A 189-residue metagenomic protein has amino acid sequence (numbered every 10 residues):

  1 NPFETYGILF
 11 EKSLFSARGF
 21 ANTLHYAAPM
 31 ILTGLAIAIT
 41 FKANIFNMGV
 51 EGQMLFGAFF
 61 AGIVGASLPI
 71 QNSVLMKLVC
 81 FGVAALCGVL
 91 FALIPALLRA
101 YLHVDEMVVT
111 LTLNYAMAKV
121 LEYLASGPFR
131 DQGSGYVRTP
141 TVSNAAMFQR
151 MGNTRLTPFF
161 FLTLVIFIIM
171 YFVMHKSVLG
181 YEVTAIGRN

Functional and structural regions predicted by a protein language model:
E4-L68, F81, A85, V89-V104: Single transmembrane alpha-helix segments in multi-pass membrane proteins
K12-S13, A17, E106, T110-K176: Transmembrane helix-bundle core of multi-pass membrane transporters and related energy-transducing complexes
A17, A27-M30, P69, S73-K77 (+1 more regions): Membrane-interfacial loop-to-helix junctions in multi-pass transporters
F41-G49, Q71-G135, K176-V178: Short loop segments and helix-boundary regions at transmembrane helix junctions of multi-pass inner-membrane proteins
I169-N189: Membrane-helix/interface signature in polytopic inner-membrane proteins
